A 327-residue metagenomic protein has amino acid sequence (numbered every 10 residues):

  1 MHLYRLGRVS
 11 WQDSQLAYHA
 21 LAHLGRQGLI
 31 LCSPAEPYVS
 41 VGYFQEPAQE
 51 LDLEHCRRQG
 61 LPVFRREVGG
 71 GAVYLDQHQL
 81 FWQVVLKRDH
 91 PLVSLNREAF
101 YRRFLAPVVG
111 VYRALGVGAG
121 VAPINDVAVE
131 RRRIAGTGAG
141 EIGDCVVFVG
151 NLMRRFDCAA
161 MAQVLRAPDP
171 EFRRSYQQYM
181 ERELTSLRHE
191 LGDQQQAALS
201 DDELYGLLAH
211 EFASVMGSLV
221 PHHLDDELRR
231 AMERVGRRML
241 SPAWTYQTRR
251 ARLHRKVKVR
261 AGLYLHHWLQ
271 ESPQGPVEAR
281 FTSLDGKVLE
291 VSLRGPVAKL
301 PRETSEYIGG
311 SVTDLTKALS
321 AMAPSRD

Functional and structural regions predicted by a protein language model:
M1-E50, E54, R66, A139 (+2 more regions): Active-site loop/lid in soluble adenylation, ligation, and acyl-transfer enzymes
Q49-L75: Active-site cofactor/substrate anionic-group-binding motifs, chiefly glycine- and Lys/Arg-rich phosphate-binding loops
A72-P91, F172-L191: Residues forming anionic-ligand binding surfaces in small-molecule and nucleic-acid pockets of primarily soluble enzymes
Q79-N125: Contiguous, small/hydrophobic- and glycine-enriched helical/loop subdomains that border and often "cap" functional
R102-V121, R188, G192-Y205, F212 (+2 more regions): Well-ordered alpha/beta subsegment
E130-A167: A contiguous pocket-lining binding segment that forms or flanks enzyme active sites
G138-A139, L152-R154, Q270, V277-G295: Short beta-strand elements
L187, R280-D327: Active-site- and interface-proximal helix/loop "cap" or "latch" segments in soluble metabolic and energy-transducing
